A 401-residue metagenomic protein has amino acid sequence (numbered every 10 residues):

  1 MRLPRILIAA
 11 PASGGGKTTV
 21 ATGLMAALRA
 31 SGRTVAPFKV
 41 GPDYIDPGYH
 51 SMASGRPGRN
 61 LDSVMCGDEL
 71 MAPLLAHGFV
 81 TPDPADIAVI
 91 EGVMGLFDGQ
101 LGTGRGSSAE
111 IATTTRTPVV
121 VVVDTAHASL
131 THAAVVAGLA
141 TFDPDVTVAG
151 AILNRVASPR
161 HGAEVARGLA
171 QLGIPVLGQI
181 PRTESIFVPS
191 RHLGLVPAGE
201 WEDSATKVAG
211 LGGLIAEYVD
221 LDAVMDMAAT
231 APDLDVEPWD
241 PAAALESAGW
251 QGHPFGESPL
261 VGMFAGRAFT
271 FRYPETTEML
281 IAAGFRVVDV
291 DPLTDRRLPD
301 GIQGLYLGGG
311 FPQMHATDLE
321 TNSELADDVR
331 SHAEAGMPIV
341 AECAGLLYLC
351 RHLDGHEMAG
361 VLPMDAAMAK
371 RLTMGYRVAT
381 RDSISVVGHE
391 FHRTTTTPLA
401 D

Functional and structural regions predicted by a protein language model:
R2-T19, M25-T115, V123-G150, P159-A163: ATP-dependent carboxylate-amine ligase catalytic core
R5, R33-T34, S258-L260, R286 (+1 more regions): Residues that mark the start of a beta-strand
K39-V40, V176-E184, R286-T294: Beta-strand->loop->alpha-helix junctions that form or flank phosphate-binding loops in nucleotide-handling enzymes
H77-T81, S247-G252, D295-G301: Short amphipathic alpha-helix with an adjacent loop that forms part of the alpha/beta core around
A112, P254-E257, T270-M279, R286-V288 (+3 more regions): C-terminal and late-domain segments of enzyme folds
S129-Q251: Internal gly/pro-rich beta-alpha loop/helix module that stabilizes soluble enzyme cofactors or their anionic handles
P259-T321, D327-E334: Phosphate-binding active sites in nucleotide-utilizing proteins
P312-D382, V386: Cysteine-nucleophile active-site neighborhood
